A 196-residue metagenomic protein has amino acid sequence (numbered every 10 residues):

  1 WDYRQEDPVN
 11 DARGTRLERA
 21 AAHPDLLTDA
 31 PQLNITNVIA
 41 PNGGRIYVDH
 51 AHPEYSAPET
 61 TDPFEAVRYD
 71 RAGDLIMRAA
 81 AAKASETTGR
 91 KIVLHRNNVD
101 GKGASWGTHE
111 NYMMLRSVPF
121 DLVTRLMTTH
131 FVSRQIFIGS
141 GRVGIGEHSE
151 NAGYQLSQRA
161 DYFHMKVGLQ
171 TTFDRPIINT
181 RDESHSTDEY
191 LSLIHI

Functional and structural regions predicted by a protein language model:
W1-H95, A104, R125-E150, D161 (+3 more regions): Terminal catalytic/cofactor-binding subdomain
K91-V93, H109-N111, G153: Beta-sheet entry/capping signal
N98-V99, G103-L115: Histidine-centered divalent-metal-coordination microenvironment in nucleic-acid enzymes
V118-V123: Short, conserved charged micro-motifs
Y154-S157, H164: Long intrinsically disordered, low-complexity regulatory regions enriched in proline and serine/threonine that occur
